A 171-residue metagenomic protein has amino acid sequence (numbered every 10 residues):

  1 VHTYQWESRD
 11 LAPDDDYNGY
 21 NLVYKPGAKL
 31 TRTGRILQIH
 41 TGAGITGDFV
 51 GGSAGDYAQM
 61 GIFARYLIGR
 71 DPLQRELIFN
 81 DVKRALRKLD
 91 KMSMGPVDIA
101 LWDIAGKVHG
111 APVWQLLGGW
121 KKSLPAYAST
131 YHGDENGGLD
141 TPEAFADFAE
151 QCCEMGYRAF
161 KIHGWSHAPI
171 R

Functional and structural regions predicted by a protein language model:
V1-A43, G47-D48: Structured beta-strand/loop patches that form or line metal/cofactor-binding pockets in enzymes
H2, G52, H163: Conserved residues at the C-terminal ends of beta-strands
Q5, Y24, H40-H109: Metal- or metallocofactor-binding catalytic centers and their adjacent structured scaffolds across diverse enzyme
L22-V23, P112-V113, A146-D147: Glycine-rich, charged/polar anion/phosphate-binding loops that engage phosphate groups from diverse ligands
K29-L30, L117-W120, E154: Solvent-exposed alpha-helices and their adjacent loops that cap or buttress functional pockets in soluble metabolic
R32, S93, D140-T141: Residues that cap or flank secondary-structure elements
D98-G138: Glycine-rich, aromatic-flanked loop segments that form ligand/cofactor-binding clefts across common enzyme folds
S123-L124, A128-R171: Metal-dependent enolase-superfamily TIM-barrel catalytic cores that perform enediolate-based chemistry
